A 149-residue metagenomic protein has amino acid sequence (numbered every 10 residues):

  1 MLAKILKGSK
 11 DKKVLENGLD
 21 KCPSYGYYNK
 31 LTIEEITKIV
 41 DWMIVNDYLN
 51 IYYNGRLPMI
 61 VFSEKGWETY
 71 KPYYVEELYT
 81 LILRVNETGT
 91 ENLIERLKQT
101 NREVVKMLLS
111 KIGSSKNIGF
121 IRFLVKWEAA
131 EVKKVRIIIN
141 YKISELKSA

Functional and structural regions predicted by a protein language model:
M1-A149: Accessory DNA-binding and partner-docking regions appended to nucleic-acid-acting proteins, especially the terminal
